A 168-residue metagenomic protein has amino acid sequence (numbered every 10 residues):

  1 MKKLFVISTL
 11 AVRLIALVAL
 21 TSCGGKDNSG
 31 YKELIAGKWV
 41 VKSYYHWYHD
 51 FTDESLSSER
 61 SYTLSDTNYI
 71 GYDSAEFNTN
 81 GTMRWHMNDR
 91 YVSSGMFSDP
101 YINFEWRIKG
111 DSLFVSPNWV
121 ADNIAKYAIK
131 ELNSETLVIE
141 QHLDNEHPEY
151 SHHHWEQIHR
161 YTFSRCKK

Functional and structural regions predicted by a protein language model:
M1-S22: Sec-dependent bacterial lipoprotein signal peptides
C23-K168: Lipid interaction determinants
